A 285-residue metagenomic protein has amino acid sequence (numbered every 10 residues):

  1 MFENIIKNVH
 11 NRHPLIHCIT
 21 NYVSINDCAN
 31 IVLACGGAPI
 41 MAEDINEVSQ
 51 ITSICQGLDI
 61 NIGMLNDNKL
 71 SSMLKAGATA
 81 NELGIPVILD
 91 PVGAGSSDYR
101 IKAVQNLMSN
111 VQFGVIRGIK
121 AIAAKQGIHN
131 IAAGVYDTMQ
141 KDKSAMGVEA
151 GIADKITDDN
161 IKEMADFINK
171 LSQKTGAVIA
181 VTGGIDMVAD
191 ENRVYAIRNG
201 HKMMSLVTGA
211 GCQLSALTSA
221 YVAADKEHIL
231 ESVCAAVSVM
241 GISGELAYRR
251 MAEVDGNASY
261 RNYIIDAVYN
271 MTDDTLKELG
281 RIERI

Functional and structural regions predicted by a protein language model:
F2-L89: Conserved N-terminal subdomain of the carbohydrate kinase-like
L65-N68, G93-S97, M187, M204: Short, small-residue-enriched loops and turns at beta-alpha junctions that line or gate enzyme active sites
K69-G118: Glycine/small-residue-rich loop that forms an oxyanion/phosphate-binding "nest" at active or ligand-binding sites
R100-V194: Conserved phosphate/ATP/ADP-binding segment of small-molecule kinases
K125, L206-S238: Short, small-residue alpha-helix embedded
I168-S172, I229-G244, I264-I265: Short, well-structured alpha-helical segments that form the helix of a local strand-helix-strand
I197-T208: Short pre-catalytic strand/loop immediately N-terminal to key active-site residues, enriched for Gly-Thr
I242-I285: Charged C-terminal helix
